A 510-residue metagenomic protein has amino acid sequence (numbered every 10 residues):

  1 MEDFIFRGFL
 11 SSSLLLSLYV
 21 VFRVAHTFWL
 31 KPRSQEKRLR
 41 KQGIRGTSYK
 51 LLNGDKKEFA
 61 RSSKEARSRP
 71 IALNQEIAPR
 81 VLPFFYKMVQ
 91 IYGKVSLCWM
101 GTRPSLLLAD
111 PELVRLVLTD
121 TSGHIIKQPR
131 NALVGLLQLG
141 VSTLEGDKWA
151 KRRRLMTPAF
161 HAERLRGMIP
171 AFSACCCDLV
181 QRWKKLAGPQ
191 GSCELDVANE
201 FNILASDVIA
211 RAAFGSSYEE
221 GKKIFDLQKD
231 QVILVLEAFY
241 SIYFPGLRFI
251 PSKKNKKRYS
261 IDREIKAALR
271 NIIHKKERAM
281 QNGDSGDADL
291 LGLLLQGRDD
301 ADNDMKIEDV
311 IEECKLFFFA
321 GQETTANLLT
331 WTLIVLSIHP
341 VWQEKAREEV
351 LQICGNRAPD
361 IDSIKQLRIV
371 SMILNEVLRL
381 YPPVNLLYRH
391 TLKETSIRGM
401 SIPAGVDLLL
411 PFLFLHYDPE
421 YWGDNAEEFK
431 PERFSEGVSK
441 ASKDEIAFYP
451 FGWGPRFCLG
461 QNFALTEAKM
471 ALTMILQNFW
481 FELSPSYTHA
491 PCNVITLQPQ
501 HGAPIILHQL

Functional and structural regions predicted by a protein language model:
E2-F4, R80, W480, T496-L510: C-terminal helix/juxtamembrane-tail motif
E2-L137, S142-D147, K151, P170-Q181 (+2 more regions): N-terminal membrane-proximal hinge/A-helix region immediately C-terminal to the signal-anchor transmembrane segment
R7, R33, L116-L118, I125-L137 (+4 more regions): Cytochrome P450 heme-thiolate monooxygenase catalytic core
A72-G93, A267, N271, R357-M400: Conserved cytochrome P450 K-helix E-x-x-R motif and the immediately C-terminal K′/meander segment
E219, P340-W342, Q461-Q498, G502: Cytochrome P450 heme-binding "Cys pocket" and the immediately downstream C-terminal segment
A320, E436-A468, P491-V494: Cytochrome P450 heme-thiolate "Cys pocket" and heme-binding signature region
T325-L336, A471: Short, small-residue alpha-helix embedded
L410-S439: Conserved cytochrome P450 K-helix/beta-meander segment immediately N-terminal to the heme-binding cysteine loop
